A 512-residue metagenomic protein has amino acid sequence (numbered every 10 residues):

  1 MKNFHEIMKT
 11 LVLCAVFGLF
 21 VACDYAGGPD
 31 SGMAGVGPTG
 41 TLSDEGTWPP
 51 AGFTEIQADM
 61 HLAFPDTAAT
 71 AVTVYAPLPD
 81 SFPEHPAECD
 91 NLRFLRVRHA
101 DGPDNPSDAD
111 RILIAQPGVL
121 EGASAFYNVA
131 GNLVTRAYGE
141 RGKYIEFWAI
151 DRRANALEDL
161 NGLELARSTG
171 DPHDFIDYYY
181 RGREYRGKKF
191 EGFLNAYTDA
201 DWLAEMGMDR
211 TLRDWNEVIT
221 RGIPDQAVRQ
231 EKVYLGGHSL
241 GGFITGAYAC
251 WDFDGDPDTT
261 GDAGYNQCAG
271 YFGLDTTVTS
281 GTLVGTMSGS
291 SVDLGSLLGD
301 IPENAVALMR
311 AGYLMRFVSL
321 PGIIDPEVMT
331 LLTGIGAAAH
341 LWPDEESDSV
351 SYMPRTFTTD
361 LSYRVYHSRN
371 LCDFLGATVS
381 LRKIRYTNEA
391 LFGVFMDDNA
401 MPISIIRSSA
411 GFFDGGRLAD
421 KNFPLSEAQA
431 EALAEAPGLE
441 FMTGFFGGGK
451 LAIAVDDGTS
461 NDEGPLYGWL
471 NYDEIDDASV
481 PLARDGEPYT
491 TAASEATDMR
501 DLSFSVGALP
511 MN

Functional and structural regions predicted by a protein language model:
L11-F20: Bacterial N-terminal signal peptides
L19-S43: Bacterial Sec-dependent N-terminal signal peptides
G40-N105: N-terminal cap/lid segment of alpha/beta-hydrolase-fold proteins
A100-Y178: Short, surface-exposed "cap/lid" segments of acyl-processing enzymes
D151, P354-N512: C-terminal subdomain of alpha/beta-hydrolase-fold enzymes, centered on the catalytic histidine and its supporting
R167-P224: Alpha/beta-hydrolase active-site loop
G236-G241, T245: Gly/Ala-rich beta-loop-alpha elbow adjacent to hydrolase catalytic centers
Y248-E346: A catalytic-pocket lid/entrance helix-loop region that shapes and gates access to the active site across common
